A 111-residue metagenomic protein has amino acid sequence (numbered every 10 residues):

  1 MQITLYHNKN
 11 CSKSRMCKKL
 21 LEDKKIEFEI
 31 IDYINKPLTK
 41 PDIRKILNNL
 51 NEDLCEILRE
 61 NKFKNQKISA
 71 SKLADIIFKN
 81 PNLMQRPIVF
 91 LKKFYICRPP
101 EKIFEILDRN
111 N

Functional and structural regions predicted by a protein language model:
M1-I34: Local sequence-structure signature of Cys/Sec-based thiol-disulfide redox active-site neighborhoods
K36-N111: Thiol/selenol-based redox catalytic cores and closely related redox-interacting motifs
